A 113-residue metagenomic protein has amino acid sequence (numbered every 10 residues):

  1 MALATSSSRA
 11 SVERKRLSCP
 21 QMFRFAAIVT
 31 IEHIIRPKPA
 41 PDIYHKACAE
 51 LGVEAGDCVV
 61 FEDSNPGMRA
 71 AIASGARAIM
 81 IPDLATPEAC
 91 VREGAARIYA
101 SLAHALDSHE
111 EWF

Functional and structural regions predicted by a protein language model:
M1-A2, R77: Proline-centered loop/turn at the N-terminus of a beta-strand
A4-S6: Anionic, Ser/Thr-rich low-complexity intrinsically disordered regions
S8-R9, E13-F113: Asp-based, Mg2+/Mn2+-dependent phosphohydrolase catalytic module
